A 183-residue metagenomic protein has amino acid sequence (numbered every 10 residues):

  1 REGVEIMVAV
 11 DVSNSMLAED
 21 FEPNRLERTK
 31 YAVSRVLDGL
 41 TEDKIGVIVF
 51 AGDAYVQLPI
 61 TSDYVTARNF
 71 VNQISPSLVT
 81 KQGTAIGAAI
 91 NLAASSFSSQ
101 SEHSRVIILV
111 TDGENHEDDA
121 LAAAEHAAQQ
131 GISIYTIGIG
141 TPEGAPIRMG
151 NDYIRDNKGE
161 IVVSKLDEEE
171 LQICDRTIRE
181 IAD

Functional and structural regions predicted by a protein language model:
R1-S104, D119-A122: Membrane-embedded segments
M7-A9, I108, Y135: Conserved beta-strand elements of the Class I
V12, D112-G113: Active-site metal-binding loops of divalent metal-dependent hydrolases
N24-R25, A85, G113, K165-E168: Short, flexible loop segments at the rims of nucleotide/cofactor-binding pockets, characterized by
F50-G52, D112, I139-T141: Cofactor-binding loop segments of dinucleotide-utilizing enzymes, especially the Rossmann-like FAD- and NAD(P)+-binding
S104-V110: Acidic beta-strand-to-loop metal/phosphate-binding motif
A128-D183: Von Willebrand factor type A / integrin I
